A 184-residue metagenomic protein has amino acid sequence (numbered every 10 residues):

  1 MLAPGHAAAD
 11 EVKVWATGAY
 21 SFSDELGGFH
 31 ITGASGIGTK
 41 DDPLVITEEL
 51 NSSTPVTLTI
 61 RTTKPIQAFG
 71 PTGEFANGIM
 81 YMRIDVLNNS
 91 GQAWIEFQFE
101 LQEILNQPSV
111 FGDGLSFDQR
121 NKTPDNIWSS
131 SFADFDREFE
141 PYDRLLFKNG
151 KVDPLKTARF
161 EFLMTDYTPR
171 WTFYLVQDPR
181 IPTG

Functional and structural regions predicted by a protein language model:
A9-Y81, G91, Q102-G114, S129-G184: Membrane engagement elements in two modes
I84-V86: Buried hydrophobic-core signal for structured, non-transmembrane domains
Q92-E96: Short acidic/proline- and small/hydrophobic-mixed sequence motifs that coincide with surface turns and coil-to-beta
T123-P124: Long, charge-dense
